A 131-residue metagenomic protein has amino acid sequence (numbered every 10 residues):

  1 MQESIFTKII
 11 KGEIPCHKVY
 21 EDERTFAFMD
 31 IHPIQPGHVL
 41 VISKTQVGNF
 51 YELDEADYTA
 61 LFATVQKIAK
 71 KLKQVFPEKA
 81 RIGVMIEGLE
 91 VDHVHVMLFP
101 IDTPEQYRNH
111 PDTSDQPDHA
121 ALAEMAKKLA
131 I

Functional and structural regions predicted by a protein language model:
M1-I131: HIT superfamily nucleotide-processing domains
